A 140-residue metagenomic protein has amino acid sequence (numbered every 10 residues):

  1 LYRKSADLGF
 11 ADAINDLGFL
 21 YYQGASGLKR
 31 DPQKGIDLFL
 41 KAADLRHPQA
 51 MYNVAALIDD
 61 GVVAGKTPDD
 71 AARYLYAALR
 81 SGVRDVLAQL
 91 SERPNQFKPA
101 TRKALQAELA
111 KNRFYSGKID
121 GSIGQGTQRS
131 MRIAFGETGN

Functional and structural regions predicted by a protein language model:
L1, I14-Q23, N53-D60, Q89-R93: Hydrophobic face of amphipathic alpha-helices that form TPR/SEL1-like repeat modules and related alpha-solenoid
Y2, D7-A11, Q23-A25, L45-P48 (+3 more regions): Short helix-capping/linker turns of helical repeat alpha-solenoids
S5, L20, L57, A78 (+2 more regions): TPR/TPR-like alpha-solenoid repeats
A6, L17-L20, L28, A43 (+2 more regions): Fold-core signature of tandem repeat domains
T67-P68, L75-I119: Acidic, Ser/Thr/Pro/Gly-enriched interdomain connector segments
P99-A100, A110-N140: Short acidic, glycine/serine/threonine-rich helix-capping segments at coil-helix boundaries
